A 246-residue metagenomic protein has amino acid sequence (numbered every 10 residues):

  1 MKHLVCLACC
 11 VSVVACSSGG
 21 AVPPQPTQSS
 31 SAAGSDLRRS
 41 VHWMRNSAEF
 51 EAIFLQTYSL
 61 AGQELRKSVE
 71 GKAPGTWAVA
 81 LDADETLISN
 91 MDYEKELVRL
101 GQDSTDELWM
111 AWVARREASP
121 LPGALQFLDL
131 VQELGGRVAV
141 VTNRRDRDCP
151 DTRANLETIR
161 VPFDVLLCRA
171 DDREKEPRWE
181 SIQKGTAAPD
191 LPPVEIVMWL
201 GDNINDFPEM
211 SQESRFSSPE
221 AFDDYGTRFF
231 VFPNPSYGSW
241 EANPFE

Functional and structural regions predicted by a protein language model:
M1-L4: Positively charged n-region of N-terminal signal peptides that target proteins for export
C6-A15: Bacterial N-terminal signal peptides
C16-L81, P244-E246: Non-catalytic pre-domain segments flanking phosphatase-related domains
P24, G136, R145, C149-E246: C-terminal cap/substrate-recognition subdomain and adjoining C-terminal extension of metal-dependent phosphatase-like
F54-T57, A61, P120-F127, D148 (+2 more regions): Stable alpha-helical elements in mature extracytoplasmic
G71-T76, L87-S119, E133: Active-site neighborhood of HAD-like aspartate-dependent phosphohydrolases
W77-L87, D146-D148: Acidic helix-start/capping segments at beta-turn-to-alpha-helix junctions
M110-A139, D146-D148: Short, acidic loop-to-helix structural element flanking the phosphoryl-transfer center in phosphate-processing enzymes
